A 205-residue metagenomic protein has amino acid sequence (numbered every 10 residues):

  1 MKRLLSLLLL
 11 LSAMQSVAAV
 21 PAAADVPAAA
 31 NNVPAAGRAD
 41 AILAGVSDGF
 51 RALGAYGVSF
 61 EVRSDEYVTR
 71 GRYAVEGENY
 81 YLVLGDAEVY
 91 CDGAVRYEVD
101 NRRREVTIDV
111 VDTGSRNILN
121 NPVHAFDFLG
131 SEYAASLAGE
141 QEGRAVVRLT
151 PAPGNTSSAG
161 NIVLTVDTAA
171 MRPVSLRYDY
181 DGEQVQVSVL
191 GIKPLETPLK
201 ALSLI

Functional and structural regions predicted by a protein language model:
K2, Q15-V68, A74, E78-N79 (+2 more regions): N-terminal leader/targeting segments and the immediate start of mature chains
L4-S12: Sec-dependent N-terminal signal peptides
V62-S64, L84-G85, V99-R102, R177-Y180: Beta-turn initiation residues at beta-strand->coil junctions
R70-L119, V185: An acidic-aromatic
R70-R72, D86-E88, A134, N161-T165 (+1 more regions): Short, surface-exposed charged micro-motifs
V111-E142: Flexible, surface-exposed loop/linker segments and immediately adjacent secondary-structure boundaries
E140-I205: Gly/Pro-enriched, hydrophobic low-complexity segments that function as extracytoplasmic propeptides/linkers
